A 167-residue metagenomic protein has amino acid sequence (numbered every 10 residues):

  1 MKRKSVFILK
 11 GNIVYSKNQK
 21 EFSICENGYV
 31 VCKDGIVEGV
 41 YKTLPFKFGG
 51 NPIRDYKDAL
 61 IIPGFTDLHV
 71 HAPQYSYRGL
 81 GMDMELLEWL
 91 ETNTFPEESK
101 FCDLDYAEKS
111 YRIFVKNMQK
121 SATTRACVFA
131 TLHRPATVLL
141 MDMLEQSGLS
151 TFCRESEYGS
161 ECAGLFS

Functional and structural regions predicted by a protein language model:
M1-F48, A59: N-terminal metal-binding scaffold of metallo-dependent hydrolase/deaminase domains
K2-K10, K47-W89, R112, Q119-K120: Replace "His-x-His-based motif
G64-L68, A126-V128, T151-E155: Hydrophobic faces of well-ordered beta-strands that scaffold small-molecule active sites in alpha/beta enzyme cores
H71, T131-L132, S156-E161: Active-site beta-loop-alpha junctions enriched in small/polar residues
R78-F129, H133-L149: Alpha-helical scaffold segments that flank or form the walls of functional sites
P96-S99, G159-L165: A short acidic, helix-capping loop that chelates divalent metal ions and anchors anionic groups
E145-G159: Acidic, His- and aromatic-enriched active-site or binding-groove loops in soluble protein domains that engage sugars
